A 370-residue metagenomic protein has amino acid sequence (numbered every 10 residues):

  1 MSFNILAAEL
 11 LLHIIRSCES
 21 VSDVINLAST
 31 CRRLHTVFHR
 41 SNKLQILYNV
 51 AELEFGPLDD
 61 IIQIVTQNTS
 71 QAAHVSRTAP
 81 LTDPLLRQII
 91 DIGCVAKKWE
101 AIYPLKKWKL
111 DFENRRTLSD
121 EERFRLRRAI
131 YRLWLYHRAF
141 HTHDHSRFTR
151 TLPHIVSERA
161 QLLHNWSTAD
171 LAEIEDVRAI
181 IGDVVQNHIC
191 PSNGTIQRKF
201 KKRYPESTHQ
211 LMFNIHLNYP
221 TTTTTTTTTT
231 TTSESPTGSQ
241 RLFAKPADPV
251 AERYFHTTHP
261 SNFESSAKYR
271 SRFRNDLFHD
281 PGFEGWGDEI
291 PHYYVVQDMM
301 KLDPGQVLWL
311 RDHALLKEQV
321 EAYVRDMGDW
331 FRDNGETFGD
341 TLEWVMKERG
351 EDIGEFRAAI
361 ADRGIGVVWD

Functional and structural regions predicted by a protein language model:
M1-V37: N-terminal Skp1-binding subsegment of the F-box domain
N26-L27, L47, D340: Intrinsically disordered, low-complexity regions enriched in proline, serine, glycine and charged residues
H39-T224, T231-P249, Y254-H256: Charged/polar low-complexity intrinsically disordered regions
E173, V177-D370: Charge-dense, extended regions
